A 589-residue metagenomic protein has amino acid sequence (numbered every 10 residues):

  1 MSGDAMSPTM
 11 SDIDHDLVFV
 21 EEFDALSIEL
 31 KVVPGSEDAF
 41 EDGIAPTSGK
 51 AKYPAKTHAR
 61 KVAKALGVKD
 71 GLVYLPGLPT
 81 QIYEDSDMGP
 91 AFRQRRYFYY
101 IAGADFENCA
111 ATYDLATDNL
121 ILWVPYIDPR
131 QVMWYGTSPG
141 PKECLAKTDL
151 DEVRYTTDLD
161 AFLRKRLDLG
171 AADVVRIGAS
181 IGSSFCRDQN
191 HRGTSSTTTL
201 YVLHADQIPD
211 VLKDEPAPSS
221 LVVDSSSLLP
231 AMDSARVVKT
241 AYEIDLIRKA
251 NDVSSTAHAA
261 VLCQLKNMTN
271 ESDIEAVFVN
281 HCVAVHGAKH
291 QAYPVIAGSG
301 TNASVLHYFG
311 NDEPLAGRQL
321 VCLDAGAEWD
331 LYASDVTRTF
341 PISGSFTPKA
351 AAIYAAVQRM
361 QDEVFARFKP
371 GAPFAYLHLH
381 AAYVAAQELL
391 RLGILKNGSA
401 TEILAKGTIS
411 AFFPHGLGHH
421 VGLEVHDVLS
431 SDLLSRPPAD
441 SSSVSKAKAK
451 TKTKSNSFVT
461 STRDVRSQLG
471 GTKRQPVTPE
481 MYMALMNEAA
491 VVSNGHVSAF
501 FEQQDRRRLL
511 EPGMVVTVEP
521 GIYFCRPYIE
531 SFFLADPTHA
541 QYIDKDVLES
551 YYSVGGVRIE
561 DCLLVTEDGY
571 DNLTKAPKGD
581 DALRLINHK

Functional and structural regions predicted by a protein language model:
S2-K589: Active-site neighborhoods and metal-handling regions in enzymes and metal-associated proteins
